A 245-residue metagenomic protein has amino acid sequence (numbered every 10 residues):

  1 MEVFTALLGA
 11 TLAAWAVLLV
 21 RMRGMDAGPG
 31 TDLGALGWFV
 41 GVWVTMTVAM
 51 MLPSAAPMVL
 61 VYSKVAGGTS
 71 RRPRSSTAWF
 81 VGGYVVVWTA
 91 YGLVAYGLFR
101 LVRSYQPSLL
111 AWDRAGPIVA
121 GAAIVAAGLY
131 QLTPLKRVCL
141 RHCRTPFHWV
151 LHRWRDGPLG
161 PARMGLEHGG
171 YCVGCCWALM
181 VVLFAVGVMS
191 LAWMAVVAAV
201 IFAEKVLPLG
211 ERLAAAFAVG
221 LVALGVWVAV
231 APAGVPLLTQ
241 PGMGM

Functional and structural regions predicted by a protein language model:
M1-T45, A66-S70, Q106-R114, P134-R155 (+1 more regions): Histidine-/acidic- and/or cysteine-rich, low-complexity loops and terminal segments associated with membrane
T5-A16, G37, G41, T45 (+8 more regions): Lipid-exposed faces of alpha-helical membrane segments in multi-pass integral membrane proteins
G30, V40-V85: Juxtamembrane transmembrane-helix termini in multi-pass membrane transport proteins
G37, G41, S75-A78, R155-L166: Alpha-helical membrane-protein architecture signal
A56-A66, L132-K136, I201-P208: C-terminal ends of transmembrane helices
R71-L101, C175-L209, A215-L221: A small-residue-rich subset of transmembrane alpha-helices
T89-L109, P117-T145: Transmembrane alpha-helix/helix-exit interface in multi-pass inner-membrane proteins
L132-V138, G160-V188: Alpha-helical transmembrane segments of helical membrane proteins, especially in multi-pass transport, channel
